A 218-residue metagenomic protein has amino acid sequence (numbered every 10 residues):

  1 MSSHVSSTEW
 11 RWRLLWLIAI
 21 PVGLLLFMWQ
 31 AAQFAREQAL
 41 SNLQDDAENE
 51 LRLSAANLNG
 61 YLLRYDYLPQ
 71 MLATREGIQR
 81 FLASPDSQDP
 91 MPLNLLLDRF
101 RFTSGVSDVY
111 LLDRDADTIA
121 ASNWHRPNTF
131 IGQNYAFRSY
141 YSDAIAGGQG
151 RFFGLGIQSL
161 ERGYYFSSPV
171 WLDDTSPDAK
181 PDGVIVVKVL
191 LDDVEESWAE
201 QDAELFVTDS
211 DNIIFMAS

Functional and structural regions predicted by a protein language model:
M1-V5: N-terminal Lys/Arg-rich, disordered targeting/topogenic segments
S6-W16, I20-S84, V106, Q149: Juxtamembrane extracytoplasmic/periplasmic/luminal helical "stalk" adjacent to the first N-terminal
Q44, E48, R52, D66 (+4 more regions): Short amphipathic alpha-helical segments
N59, A73, L97-S104, I145 (+1 more regions): Short regulatory alpha-helical segment in sensory/regulatory domains of signaling proteins that mediates
P69, S107-L111, L205-F206: Short, hydrophobic-rich beta-strand element in sensory/regulatory alpha-beta domains
F81, A116-W124, I214-S218: Amphipathic coiled-coil signal-relay and dimerization helices
F102-T103, D115-S197: Extracytoplasmic/periplasmic ligand-binding sensor regions of membrane-associated signaling proteins
V194-S218: Intrinsic low-complexity, intrinsically disordered coil/linker regions enriched in small/polar and charged residues
